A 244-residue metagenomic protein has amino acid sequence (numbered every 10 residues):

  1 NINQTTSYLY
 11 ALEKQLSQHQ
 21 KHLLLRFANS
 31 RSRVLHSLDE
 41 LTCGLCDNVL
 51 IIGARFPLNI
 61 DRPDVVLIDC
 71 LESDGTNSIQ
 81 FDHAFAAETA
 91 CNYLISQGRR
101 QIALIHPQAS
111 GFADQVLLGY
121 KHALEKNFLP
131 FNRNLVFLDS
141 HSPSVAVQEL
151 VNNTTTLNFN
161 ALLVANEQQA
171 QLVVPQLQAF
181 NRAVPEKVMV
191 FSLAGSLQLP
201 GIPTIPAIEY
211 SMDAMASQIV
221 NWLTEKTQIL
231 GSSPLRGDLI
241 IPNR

Functional and structural regions predicted by a protein language model:
N1-T89, N152-N158: Alpha-helical recognition/docking segments in bacterial nutrient-uptake and carbohydrate-utilization systems
N3-Q18, A86-T89, G111-P130, L172-Q176 (+1 more regions): Short, solvent-exposed amphipathic alpha-helices that sit in or adjacent to ligand/effector-binding or catalytic
L16-A28, A103-L104, K121-A146: Short beta-strand elements in bilobed, periplasmic/extracellular small-molecule ligand-binding domains
L45-G53, A103-P107, V136, L157-Q169 (+1 more regions): Periplasmic-binding protein-like
S78-L104, D114, P143-V151, A170 (+1 more regions): Hydrophobic alpha-helical segments within soluble ligand-binding/sensing domains
A90-L129, G231-R244: An alpha-beta-alpha
V151-R244: Flexible loop/turn connectors
